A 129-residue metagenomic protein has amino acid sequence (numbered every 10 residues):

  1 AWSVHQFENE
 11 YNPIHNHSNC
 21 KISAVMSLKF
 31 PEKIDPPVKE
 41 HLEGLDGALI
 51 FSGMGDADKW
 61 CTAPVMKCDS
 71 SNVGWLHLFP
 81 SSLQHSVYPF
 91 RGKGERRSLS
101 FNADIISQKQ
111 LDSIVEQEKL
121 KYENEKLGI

Functional and structural regions predicted by a protein language model:
W2-L78, Y88, D112: Catalytic core of non-heme Fe(II) oxygenases with the double-stranded beta-helix
A57-I129: Catalytic core of Fe(II)/2-oxoglutarate
